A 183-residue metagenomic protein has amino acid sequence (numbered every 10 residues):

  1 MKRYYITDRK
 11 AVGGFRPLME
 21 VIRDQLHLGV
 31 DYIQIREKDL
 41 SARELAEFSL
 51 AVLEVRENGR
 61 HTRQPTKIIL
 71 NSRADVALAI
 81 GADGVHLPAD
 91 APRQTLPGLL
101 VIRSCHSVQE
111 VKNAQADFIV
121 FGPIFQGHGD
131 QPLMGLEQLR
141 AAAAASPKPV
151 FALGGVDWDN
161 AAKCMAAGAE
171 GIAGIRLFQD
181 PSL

Functional and structural regions predicted by a protein language model:
M1-F118, L133-M134, A141-V150, V156-G171 (+1 more regions): Conserved N-terminal beta1-alpha1 strand-loop-helix module at the mouth
A77, F125-D130: A short acidic, helix-capping loop that chelates divalent metal ions and anchors anionic groups
G122: Flexible, gly/ser-rich surface segments that form the specificity/activation loops bordering the active-site cleft
